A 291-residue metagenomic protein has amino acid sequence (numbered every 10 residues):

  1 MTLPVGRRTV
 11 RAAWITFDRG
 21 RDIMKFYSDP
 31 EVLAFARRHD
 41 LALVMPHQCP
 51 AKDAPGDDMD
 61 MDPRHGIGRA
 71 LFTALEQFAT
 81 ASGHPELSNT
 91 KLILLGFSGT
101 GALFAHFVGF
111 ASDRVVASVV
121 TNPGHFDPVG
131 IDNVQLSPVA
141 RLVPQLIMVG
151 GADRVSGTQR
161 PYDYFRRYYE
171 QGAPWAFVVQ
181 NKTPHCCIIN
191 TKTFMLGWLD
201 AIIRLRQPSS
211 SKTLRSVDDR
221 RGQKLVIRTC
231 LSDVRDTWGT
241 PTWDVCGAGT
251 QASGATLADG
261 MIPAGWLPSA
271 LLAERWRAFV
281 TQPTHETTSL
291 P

Functional and structural regions predicted by a protein language model:
M1-V10: Short beta-strand-to-loop junctions in surface cap/lid or active-site-entrance loops
T9-G20: Short beta-strand element of the alpha/beta-hydrolase
M24-V32, Q48: The serine-hydrolase catalytic nucleophile loop
H39-D53: Conserved alpha/beta-hydrolase
D58-E86, L94, H106: Alpha/beta-hydrolase active-site loop
A81-L142: Primarily recognizes the serine-hydrolase "nucleophile elbow" in alpha/beta-hydrolase and SGNH/GDSL folds
V116-L196: The feature captures the conserved acid-bearing segment of alpha/beta-hydrolase catalytic domains
Q171-G172, N181-P291: Alpha/beta-hydrolase-fold serine-hydrolase catalytic core, especially in secreted/extracellular enzymes
